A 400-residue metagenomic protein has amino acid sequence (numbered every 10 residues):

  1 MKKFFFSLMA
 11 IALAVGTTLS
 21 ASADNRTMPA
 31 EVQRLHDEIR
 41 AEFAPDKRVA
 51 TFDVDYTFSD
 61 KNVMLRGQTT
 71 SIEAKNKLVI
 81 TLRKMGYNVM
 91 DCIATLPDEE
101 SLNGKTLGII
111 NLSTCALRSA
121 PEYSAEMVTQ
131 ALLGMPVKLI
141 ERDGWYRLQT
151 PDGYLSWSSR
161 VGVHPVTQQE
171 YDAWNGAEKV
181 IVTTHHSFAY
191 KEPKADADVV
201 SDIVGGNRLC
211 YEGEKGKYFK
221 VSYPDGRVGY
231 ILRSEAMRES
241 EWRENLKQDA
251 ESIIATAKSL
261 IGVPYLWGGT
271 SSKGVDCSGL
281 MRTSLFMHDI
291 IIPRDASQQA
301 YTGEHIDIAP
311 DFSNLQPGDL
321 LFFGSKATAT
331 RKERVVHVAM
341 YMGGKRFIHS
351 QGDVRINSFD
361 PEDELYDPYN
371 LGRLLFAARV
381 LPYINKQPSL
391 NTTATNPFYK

Functional and structural regions predicted by a protein language model:
F5-M9, L13, T17, A21-Q130 (+3 more regions): N-terminal targeting leaders
M64, K75, V128-S159, S201-R233: SH3/SH3-like beta-barrel superfamily modules
M64-Q68, S240-E244, P264-S272: Second-shell loop/turn segments in exported
N76-S101, E122, T150-T184, K194 (+4 more regions): Boundary regions of SH3-family modules and the immediately adjacent low-complexity/disordered segments in eukaryotic
I110-L133, V182-Y211, Y265: Beta-loop motif signature
L139, Y211, F322-F323, H349: A generic structural signal for residues embedded in beta-strands
P165-Q168, S187, K194-A197, M237-S240 (+3 more regions): Aromatic- and glycine-rich peptidoglycan recognition patches
Y265-G279, T283-P317: Catalytic cysteine-centered active-site loop
